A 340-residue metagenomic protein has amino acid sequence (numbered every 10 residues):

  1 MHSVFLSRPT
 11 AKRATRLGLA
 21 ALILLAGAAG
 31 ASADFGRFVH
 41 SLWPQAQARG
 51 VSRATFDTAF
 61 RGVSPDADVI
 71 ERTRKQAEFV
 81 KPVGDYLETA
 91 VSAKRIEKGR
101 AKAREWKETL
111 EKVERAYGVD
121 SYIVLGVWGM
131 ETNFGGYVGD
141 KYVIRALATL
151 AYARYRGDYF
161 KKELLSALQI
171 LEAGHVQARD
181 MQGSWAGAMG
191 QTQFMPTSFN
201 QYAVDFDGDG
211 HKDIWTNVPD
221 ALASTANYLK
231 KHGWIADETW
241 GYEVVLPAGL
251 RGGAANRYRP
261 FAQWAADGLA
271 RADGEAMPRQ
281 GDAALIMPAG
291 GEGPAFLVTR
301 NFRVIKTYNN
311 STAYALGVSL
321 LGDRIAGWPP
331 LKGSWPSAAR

Functional and structural regions predicted by a protein language model:
M1-R13: N-terminal secretory signal peptides that target proteins for export/translocation
A26-A28: N-terminal signal peptide c-region/cleavage motif recognized by signal peptidases
A33-Y117: An acidic, Gly/Ser/Thr/Pro-rich helix-cap/linker signature
A46, D57-P65, D120-G135, A167-E172 (+1 more regions): Short, functionally critical alpha-helical segments immediately adjacent to catalytic or ligand/cofactor-binding
P65-R72, T132-K141, A153-G157, A173-R179 (+3 more regions): Secretory-pathway/luminal and periplasmic proteins that interact with or process carbohydrate-rich
Y142-A151, L164, M189-V204, T225: Substrate-binding/active-site groove segments that recognize and process beta-1,4-linked N-acetyl-hexosamine
D205-I214: Acidic, glycine-anchored loop motifs typical of Ca2+
V244-R340: C-terminal soluble interaction/assembly domains
